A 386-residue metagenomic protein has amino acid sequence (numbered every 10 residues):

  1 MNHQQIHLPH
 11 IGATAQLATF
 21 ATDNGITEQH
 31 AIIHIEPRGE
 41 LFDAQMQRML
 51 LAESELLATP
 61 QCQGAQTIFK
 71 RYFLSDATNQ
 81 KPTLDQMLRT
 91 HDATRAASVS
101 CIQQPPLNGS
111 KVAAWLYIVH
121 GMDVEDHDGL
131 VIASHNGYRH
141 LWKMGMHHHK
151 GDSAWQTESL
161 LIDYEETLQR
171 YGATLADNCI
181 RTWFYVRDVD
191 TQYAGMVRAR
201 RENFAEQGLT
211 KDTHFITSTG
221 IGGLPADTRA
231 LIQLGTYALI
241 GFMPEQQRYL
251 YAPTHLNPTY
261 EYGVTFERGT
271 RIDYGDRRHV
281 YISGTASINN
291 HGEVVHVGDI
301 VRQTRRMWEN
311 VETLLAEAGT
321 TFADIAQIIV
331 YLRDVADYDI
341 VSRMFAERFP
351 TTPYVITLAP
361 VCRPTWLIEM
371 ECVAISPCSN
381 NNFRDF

Functional and structural regions predicted by a protein language model:
M1-A326, L332-F386: N-terminal presequence-like segments and the immediate start of the first folded domain
